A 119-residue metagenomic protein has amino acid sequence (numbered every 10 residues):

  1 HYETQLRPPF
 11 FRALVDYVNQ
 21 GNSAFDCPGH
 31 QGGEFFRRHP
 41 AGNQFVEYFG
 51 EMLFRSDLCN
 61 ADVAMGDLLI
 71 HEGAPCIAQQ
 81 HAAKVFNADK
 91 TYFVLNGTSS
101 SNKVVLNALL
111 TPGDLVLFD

Functional and structural regions predicted by a protein language model:
H1-S56: N-terminal glycine-rich, Lys/His-bearing helix-loop that initiates the first secondary-structure elements of many
D26, D57-L58, D114, D119: Acidic side chains
D26, R37-H39, Q80-H81, T98 (+1 more regions): Generic alpha-helix signal with a bias toward terminal, lower-confidence helices and secondary-structure junctions
Q44-S101: Conserved N-terminal alpha-helix of the aminotransferase class I/II PLP-enzyme fold
K90-F118: Conserved beta-loop-alpha segment that forms the PLP phosphate-binding cup at the N-terminus of a helix
